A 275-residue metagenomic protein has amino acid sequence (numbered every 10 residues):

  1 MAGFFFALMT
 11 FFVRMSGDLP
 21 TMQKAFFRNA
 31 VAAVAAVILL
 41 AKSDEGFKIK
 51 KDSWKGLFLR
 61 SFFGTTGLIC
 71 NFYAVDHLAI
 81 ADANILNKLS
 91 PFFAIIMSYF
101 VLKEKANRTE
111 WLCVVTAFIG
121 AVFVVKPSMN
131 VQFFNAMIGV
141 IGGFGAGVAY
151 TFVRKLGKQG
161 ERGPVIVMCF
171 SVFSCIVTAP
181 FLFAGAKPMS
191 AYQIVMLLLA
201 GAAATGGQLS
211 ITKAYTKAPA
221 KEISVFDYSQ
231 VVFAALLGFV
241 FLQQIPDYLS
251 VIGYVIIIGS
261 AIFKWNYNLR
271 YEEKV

Functional and structural regions predicted by a protein language model:
M1, A33-L59, R108, V172 (+3 more regions): Membrane-interface interhelical linkers
M1-Q23, V131-K155, K274-V275: Glycine-/small-residue-enriched transmembrane alpha-helix faces in small-molecule transporters and effluxers
G3-A7, V37, S61, T65-I69 (+8 more regions): Hydrophobic/small/kink-forming positions within alpha-helical transmembrane segments of polytopic membrane proteins
F4-L8, F12, F58-Y73, I141-F152 (+2 more regions): Hydrophobic alpha-helical transmembrane segments of multi-pass membrane transport proteins, especially secondary
V31-A35, L86-F100, V115-T116, F173-V177 (+2 more regions): Alpha-helical transmembrane segments of compact multi-pass small-molecule transporters, enriched in specific families
A83-L89, G160-V172, Q208-F239: Helix-helix packing/entry segments at the starts of transmembrane helices
N87, K103-F123, M129, F133-I138 (+2 more regions): Loop-to-transmembrane alpha-helix entry segments
Y228, V232-V275: C-terminal-most transmembrane helix of multi-pass membrane proteins
